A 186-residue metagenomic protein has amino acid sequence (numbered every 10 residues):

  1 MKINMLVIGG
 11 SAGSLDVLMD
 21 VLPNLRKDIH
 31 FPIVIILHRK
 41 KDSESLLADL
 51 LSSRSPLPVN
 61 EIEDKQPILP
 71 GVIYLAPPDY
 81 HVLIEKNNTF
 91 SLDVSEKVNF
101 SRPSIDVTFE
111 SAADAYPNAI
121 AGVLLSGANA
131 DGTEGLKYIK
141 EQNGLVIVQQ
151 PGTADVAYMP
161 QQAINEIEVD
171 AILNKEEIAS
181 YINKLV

Functional and structural regions predicted by a protein language model:
M1-V186: Conserved acid/base catalytic micro-environments in cytosolic active-site loops
